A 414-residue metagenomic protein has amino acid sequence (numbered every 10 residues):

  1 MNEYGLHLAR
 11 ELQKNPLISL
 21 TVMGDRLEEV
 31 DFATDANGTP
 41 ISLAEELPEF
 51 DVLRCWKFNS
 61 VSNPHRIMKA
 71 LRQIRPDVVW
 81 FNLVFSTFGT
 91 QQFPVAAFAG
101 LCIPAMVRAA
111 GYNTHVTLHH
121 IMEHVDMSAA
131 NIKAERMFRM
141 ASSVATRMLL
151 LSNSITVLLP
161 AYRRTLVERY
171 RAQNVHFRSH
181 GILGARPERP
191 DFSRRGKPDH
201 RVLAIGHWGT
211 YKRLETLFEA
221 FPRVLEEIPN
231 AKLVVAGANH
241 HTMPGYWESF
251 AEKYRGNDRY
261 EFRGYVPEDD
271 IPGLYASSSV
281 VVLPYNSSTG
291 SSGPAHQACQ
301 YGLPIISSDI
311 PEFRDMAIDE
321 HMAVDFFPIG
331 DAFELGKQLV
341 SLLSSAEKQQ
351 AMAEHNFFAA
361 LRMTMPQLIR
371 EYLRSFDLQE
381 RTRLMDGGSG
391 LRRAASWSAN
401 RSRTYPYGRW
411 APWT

Functional and structural regions predicted by a protein language model:
D25-E29, K232-E248, G264: Glycosyltransferase donor-sugar binding loop
G100-A109, A134-S154: Membrane-proximal helix-turn-helix segments that form the acceptor-binding/catalytic region of lipid-linked
A145-P187: Donor nucleotide-sugar binding/catalytic pocket of nucleotide-sugar-dependent glycosyltransferases
R194-F221, V234: Conserved donor-binding/catalytic core segment of Leloir-type glycosyltransferases
W247-P272: Nucleotide-activated donor-binding/catalytic signature segment of Leloir-type glycosyltransferases, i.e., the conserved
G273-G290, L303: Acidic donor-binding loop of glycosyltransferase active sites
V324-A332, V340-A346: Conserved acidic donor-binding segment of nucleotide-sugar-dependent glycosyltransferases
K348-R362: A short, well-ordered alpha-helix in the C-terminal region of glycosyltransferases
